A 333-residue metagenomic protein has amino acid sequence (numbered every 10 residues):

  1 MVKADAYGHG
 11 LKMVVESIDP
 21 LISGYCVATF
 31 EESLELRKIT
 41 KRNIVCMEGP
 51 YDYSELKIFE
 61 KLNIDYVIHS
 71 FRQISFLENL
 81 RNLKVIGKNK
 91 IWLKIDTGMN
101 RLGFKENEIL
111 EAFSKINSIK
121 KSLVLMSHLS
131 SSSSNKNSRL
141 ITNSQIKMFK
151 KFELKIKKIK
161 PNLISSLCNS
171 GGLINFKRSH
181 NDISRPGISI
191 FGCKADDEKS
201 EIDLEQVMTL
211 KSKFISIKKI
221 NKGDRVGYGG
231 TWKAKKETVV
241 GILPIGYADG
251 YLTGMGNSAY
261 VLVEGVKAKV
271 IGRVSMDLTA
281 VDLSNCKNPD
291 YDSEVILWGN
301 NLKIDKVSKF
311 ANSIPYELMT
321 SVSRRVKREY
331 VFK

Functional and structural regions predicted by a protein language model:
M1-S166: Active-site-proximal beta-alpha core segment in soluble small-molecule metabolic enzymes
D5, T29-E32, P50-Y53, I58 (+3 more regions): Active-site anion/phosphate-binding pocket segments in diverse small-molecule metabolic enzymes
